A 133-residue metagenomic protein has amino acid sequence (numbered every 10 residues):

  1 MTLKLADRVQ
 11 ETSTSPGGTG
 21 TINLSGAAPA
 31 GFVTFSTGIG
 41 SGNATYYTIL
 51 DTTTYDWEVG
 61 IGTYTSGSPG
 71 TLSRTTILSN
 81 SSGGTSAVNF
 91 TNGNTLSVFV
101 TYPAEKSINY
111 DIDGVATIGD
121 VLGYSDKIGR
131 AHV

Functional and structural regions predicted by a protein language model:
M1-G31, L78-H132: Glycine-rich, low-complexity segments
T14-P16, I39-S41, T54, Y64 (+1 more regions): A generic structural signal for short, solvent-exposed coil/turn residues that cap or connect secondary-structure
A27-P29, D51-Y55, T65-P69, L78-N80: Acidic glycine-/aspartate-rich tracts in secreted/extracellular proteins
V33-I61: Ser/Thr/Gly-rich low-complexity blocks that favor extended beta-strand/coil architectures
V59-I61, G67-T75, Y124-R130: Short, surface-exposed terminal/edge motifs of secreted or surface/virion proteins that either
